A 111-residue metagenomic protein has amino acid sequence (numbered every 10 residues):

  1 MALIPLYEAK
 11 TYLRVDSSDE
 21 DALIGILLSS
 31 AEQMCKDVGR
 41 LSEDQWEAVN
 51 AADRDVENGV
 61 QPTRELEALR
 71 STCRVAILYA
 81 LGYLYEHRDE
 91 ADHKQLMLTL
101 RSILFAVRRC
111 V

Functional and structural regions predicted by a protein language model:
M1-V111: Divalent metal-cofactor coordination and adjacent catalytic microenvironments
